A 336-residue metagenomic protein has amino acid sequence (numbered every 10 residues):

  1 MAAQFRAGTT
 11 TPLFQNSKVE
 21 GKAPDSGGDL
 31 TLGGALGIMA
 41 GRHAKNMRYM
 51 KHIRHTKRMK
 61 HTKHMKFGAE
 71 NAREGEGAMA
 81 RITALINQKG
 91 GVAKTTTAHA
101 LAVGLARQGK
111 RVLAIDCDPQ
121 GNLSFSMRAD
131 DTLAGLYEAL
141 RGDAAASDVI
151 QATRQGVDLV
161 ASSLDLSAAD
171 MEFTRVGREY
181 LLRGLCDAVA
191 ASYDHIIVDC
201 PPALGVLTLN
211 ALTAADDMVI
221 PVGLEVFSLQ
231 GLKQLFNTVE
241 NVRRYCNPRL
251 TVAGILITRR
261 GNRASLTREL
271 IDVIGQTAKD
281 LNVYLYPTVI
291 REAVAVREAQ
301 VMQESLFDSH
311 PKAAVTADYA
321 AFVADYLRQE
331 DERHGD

Functional and structural regions predicted by a protein language model:
A2-D336: P-loop NTP-binding core
